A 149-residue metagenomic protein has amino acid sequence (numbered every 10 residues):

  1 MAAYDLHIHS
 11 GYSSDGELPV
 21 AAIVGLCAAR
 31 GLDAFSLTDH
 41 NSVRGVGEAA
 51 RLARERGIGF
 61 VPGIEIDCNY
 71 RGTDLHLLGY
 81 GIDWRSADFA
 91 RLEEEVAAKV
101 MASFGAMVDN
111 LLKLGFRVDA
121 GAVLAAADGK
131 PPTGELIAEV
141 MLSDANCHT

Functional and structural regions predicted by a protein language model:
M1-T73: An N-terminally biased module of ancient metal coordination in phosphate/nucleic-acid-related enzymes
R54-T149: Extended substrate/RNA-proximal surfaces in nucleic-acid metabolism proteins
